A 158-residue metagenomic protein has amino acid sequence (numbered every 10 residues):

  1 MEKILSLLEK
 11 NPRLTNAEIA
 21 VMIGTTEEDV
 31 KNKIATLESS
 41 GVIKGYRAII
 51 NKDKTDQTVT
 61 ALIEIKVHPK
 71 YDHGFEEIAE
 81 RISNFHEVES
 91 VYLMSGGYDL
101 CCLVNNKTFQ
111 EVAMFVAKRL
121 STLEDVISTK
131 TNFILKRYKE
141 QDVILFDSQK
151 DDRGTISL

Functional and structural regions predicted by a protein language model:
M1-L158: A compositional/biophysical signature of low hydrophobicity enriched in polar/charged and small residues
